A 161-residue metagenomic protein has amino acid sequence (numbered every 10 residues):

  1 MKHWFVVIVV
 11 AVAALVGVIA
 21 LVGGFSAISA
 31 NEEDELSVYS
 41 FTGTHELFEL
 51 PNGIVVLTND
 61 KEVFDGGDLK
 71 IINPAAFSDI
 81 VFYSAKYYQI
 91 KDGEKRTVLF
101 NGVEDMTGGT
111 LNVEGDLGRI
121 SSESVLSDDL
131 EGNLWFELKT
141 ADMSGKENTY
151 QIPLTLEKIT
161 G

Functional and structural regions predicted by a protein language model:
M1-W4: Positively charged n-region of N-terminal signal peptides that target proteins for export
I8-G23: Hydrophobic membrane-insertion alpha-helices, especially the h-region of bacterial N-terminal signal peptides
I19-V38: Sec-dependent signal peptide cleavage junction
A27-E32, D65, I159-G161: Acidic, serine/threonine- and proline-rich intrinsically disordered appendage/tail regions
V38-D92: Short, surface-exposed binding/anchoring microloops in extracellular/periplasmic proteins
D68-K70, N133-E137, Q151-P153: Beta-strand secondary-structure signal
A76, T97-N148: Short, solvent-exposed, Trp/other aromatic-anchored flexible loops in extracytoplasmic proteins
K146-G161: Short beta-strand elements
